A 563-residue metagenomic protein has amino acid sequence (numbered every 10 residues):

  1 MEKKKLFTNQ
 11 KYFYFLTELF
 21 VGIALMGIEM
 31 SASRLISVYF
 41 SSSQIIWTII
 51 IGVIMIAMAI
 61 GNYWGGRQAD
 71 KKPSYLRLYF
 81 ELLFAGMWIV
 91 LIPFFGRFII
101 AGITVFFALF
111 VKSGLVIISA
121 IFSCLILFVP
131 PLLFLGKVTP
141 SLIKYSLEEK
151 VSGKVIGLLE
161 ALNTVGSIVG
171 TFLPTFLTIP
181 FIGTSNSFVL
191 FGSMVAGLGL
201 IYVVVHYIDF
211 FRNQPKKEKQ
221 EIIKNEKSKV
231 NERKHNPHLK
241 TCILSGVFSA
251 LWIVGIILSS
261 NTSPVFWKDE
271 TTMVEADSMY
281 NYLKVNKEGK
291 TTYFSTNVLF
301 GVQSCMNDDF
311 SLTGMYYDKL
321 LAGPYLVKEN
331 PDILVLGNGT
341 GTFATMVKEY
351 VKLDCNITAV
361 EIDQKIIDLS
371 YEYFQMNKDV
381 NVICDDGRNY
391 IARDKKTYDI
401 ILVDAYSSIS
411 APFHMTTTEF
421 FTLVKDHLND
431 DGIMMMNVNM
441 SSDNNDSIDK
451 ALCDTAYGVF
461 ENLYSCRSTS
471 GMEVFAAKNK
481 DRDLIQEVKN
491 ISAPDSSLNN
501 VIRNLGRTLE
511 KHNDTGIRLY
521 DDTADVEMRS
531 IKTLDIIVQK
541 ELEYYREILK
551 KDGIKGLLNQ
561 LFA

Functional and structural regions predicted by a protein language model:
E2-E275, K287-K290, F300-G301, K328-L334 (+10 more regions): Alpha-helical transmembrane segments of multi-pass membrane proteins
C305-Y317: Conserved SAM-binding loop and adjacent beta-strand
G314-N330: Conserved alpha-helix/loop element of class I SAM-dependent methyltransferases that forms part of the SAM/SAH-binding
L320, S410-P412, N437, D443-S447 (+1 more regions): Extracytoplasmic/secreted cell-surface and envelope-processing proteins
T340-V351, V360-I366, A524-I536, E541: A cross-kingdom signal targeting lumenal/periplasmic-facing segments of multi-pass membrane and secretory-pathway
D379-N381: Short, conserved active-site loop motifs that form the nucleotide-linked donor/cofactor pocket
S447-N504: Active-site/pore-lining binding-face segments in mid-to-C-terminal subdomains
N479-A563: SAM/dcSAM-binding transferase cores
